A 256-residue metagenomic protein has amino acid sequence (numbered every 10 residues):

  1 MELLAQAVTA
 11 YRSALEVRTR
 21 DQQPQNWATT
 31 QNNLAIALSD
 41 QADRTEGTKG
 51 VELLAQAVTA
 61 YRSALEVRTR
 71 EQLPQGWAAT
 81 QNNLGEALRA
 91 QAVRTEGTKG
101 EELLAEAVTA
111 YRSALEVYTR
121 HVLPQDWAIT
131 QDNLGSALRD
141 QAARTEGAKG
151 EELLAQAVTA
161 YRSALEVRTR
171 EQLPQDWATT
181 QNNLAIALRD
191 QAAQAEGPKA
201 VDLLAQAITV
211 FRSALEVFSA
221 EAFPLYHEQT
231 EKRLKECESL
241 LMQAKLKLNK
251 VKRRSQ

Functional and structural regions predicted by a protein language model:
M1-A5, E16, N26, E46 (+8 more regions): Acidic, glycine-centered low-complexity repeats within long intrinsically disordered regions
S13-A28, S63-W77, A114-A128, L165-W177 (+1 more regions): Flexible helix-coil transition and linker loops at the boundaries of alpha-helical arrays
R20, L34, L38-T48, R70 (+10 more regions): Glycine-centered coil turns and helix-coil junctions that link the paired helices within alpha-helical repeat units
Q25-D40, Q75-A90, Q125-D140, Q175-D190 (+1 more regions): Conserved alpha-helical positions within TPR/SEL1-like repeat arrays
L165-V167, E171-Q229: Ankyrin-repeat and related helical/solenoid repeat scaffolds used for protein-protein interactions
L215, A222-Q256: C-terminal non-catalytic interaction modules
